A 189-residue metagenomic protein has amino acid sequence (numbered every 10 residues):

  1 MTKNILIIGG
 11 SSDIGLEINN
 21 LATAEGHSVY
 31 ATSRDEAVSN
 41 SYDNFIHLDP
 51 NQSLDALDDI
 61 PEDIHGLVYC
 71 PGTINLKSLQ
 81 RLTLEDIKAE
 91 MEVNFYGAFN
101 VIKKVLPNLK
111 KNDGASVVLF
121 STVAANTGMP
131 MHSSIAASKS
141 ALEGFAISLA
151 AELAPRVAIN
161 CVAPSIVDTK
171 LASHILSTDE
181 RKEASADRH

Functional and structural regions predicted by a protein language model:
S11, G15, N19: N-terminal Rossmann NAD(P)H-binding glycine-rich loop of SDR-like oxidoreductase domains
S78-L79, T83-M91, R181-S185: Substrate-binding pocket helix/loop in short-chain dehydrogenase/reductase
Q80, T127-S133: Active-site loop immediately N-terminal to the catalytic Tyr-X3-Lys motif of short-chain dehydrogenase/reductase
I102, S138: Active-site helix of classical SDR
P107, A150-P155: Alpha-helical segment proximal to the catalytic Tyr-Lys
T122: Residue(s) in the substrate-gating loop at a strand-loop-helix junction that position the organic substrate next
L153-V167: Conserved Rossmann-fold SDR core element
